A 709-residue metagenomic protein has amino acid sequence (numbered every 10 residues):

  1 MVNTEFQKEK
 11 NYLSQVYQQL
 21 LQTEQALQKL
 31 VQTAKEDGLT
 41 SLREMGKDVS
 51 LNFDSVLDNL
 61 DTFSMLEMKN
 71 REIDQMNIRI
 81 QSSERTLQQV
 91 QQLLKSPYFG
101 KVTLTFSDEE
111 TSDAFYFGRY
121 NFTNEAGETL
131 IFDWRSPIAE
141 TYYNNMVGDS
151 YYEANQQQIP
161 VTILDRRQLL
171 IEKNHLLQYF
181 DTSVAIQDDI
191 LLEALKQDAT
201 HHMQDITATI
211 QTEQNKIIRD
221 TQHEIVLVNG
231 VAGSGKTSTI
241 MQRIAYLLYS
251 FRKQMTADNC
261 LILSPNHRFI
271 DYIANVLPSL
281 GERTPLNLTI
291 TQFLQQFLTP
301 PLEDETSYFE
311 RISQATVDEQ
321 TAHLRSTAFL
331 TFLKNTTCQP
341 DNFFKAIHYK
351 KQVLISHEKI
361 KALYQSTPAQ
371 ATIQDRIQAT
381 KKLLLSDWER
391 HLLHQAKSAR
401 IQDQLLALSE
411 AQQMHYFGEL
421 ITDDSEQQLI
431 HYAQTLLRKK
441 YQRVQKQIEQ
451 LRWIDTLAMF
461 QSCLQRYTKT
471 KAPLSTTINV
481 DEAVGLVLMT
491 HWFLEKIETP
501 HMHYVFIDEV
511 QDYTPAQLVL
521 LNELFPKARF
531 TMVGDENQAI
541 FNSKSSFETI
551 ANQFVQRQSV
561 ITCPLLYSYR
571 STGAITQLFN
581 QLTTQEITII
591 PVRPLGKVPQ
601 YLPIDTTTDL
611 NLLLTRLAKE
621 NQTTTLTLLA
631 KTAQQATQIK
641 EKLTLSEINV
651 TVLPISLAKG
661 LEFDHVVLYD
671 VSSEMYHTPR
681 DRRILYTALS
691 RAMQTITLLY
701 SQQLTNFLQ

Functional and structural regions predicted by a protein language model:
M1-G46, L94, I186-F309, L628 (+3 more regions): P-loop NTPase Walker
M1-T207, Q211, N215-K216: Extended, charged low-complexity regulatory segments
K101, K216, I225, N259-L261 (+3 more regions): Beta-sheet entry/capping signal
K101-T103, Q168, L227, T239 (+3 more regions): A structural signal for short, well-ordered beta-strand segments and their strand-loop junctions that often border
F106, A232, S264-H267, Q511 (+1 more regions): Short, flexible loop/turn elements at secondary-structure junctions
I210, F506-I507: Short hydrophobic beta-strand that contains or immediately precedes a catalytic carboxylate
L248-F506, D512-L520: Alpha-helical nucleic-acid-binding subdomain of P-loop helicases immediately C-terminal to the Walker A/P-loop
N275, S279-R283, L288, Q292 (+3 more regions): Conserved helicase motor core of SF1/SF2 NTP-dependent helicases
